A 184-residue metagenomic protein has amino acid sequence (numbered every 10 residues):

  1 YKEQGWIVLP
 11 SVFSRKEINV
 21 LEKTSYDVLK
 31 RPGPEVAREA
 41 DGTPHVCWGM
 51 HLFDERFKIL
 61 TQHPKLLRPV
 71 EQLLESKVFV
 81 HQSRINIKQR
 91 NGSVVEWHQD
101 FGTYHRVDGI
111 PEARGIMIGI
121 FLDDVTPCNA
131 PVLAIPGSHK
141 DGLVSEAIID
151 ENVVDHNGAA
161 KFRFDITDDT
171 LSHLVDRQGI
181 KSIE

Functional and structural regions predicted by a protein language model:
K2-Q4, L9-P111: Non-heme Fe(II)-dependent double-stranded beta-helix
W6-V8, E96, M117-F121, A134 (+1 more regions): Conserved hydrophobic/aromatic beta-strand scaffold that supports enzyme active sites
Y26-R31, Q99-H105, G115-I116, G137-D141 (+1 more regions): Short, low-complexity, polar/charged sequence segments that are solvent-exposed and flexible
L73, V107-P127: Short, conserved beta-strand element in jelly-roll/cupin
S83, I116, A130: Change "...and in nucleic-acid phosphodiester-cleaving endonucleases..." to "...and in nucleic-acid processing enzymes
I85-G92, F101-G102, F121-P127, G137-D141: Short acidic/polar capping segments at secondary-structure boundaries
G102-R106, G119-I120, R177-G179: Glycine-rich, charged/polar anion/phosphate-binding loops that engage phosphate groups from diverse ligands
V125-E184: Double-stranded beta-helix
